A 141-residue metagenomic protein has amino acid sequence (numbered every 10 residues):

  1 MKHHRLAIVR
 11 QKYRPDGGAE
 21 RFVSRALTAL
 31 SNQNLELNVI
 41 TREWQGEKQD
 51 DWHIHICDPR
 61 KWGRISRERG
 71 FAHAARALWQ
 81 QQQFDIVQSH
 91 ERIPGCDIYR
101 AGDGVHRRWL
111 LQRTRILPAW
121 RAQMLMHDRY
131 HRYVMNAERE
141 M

Functional and structural regions predicted by a protein language model:
H3, R10-D16, A29-S66: N-terminal strand-loop element at the rim of the active site of nucleotide-sugar-dependent glycosyltransferases
L6, V87, Y99: Receiver (REC) domain switch-region micro-motif
K12-Y13, I93, V105: Flexible, active-site-proximal loop/turn residues at the rims of small-molecule/cofactor binding pockets and catalytic
G18-R25: Conserved alpha-helical elements of sugar-nucleotide-dependent glycosyltransferases
K61-V87, C96, H131-A137: An amphipathic, basic-hydrophobic alpha-helix
S89-I93, A101: Short His-centered aromatic/hydrophobic patch
I98-A137, M141: Acceptor-binding helix/loop patch of EC 2.4 sugar-transfer enzymes, predominantly nucleotide-sugar-dependent
